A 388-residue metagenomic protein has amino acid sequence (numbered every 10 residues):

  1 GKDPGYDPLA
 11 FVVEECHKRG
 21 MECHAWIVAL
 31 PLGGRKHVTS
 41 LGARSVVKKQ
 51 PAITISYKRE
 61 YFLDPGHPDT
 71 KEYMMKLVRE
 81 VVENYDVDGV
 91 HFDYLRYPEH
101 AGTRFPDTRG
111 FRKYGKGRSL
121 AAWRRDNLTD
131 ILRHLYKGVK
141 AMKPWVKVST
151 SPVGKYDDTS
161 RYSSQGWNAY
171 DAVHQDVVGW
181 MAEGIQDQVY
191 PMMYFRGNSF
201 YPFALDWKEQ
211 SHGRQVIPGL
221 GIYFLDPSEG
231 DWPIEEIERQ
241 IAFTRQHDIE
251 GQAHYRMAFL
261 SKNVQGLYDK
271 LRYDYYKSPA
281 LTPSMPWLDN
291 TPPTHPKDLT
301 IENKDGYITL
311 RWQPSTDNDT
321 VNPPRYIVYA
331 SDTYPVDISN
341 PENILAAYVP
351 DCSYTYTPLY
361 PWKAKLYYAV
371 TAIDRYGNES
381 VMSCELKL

Functional and structural regions predicted by a protein language model:
K2-E14, H24-N84, A172: Active-site-adjacent "subsite" loops/lids of carbohydrate-active enzymes
P31-K58, L95-K116, R161-N168: Aromatic- and acidic-residue-enriched segments that line the glycan-binding/catalytic groove of carbohydrate-active
G110-E229: Glycoside hydrolase catalytic-domain groove-lining segments
V177-F200, R214-W287: Substrate-binding cleft of secreted/luminal carbohydrate-active enzymes
G266-V321, W362, Y376-L388: Pro/Thr/Ser/Gly-rich low-complexity, intrinsically disordered linker/stalk tracts
S315-P341, K365: Solvent-exposed loop/turn segments flanking beta-strands in beta-repeat/beta-sandwich domains
L345-P350: Short beta-strand segments within Ig-like beta-sandwich modules, predominantly Fibronectin type-III
Y356-E379: Beta-strand-rich modules
